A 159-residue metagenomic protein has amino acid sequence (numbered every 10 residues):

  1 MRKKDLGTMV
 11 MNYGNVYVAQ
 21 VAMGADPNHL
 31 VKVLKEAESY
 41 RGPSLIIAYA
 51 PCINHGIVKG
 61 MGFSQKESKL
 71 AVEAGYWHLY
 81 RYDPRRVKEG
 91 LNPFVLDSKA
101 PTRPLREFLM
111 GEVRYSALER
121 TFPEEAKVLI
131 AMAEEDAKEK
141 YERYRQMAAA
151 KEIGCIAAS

Functional and structural regions predicted by a protein language model:
M1-A100: Glycine-rich ThDP/TPP pyrophosphate-binding loop and its adjacent helix/strand module within ThDP-dependent enzymes
F63-S159: Conserved acidic/glycine
